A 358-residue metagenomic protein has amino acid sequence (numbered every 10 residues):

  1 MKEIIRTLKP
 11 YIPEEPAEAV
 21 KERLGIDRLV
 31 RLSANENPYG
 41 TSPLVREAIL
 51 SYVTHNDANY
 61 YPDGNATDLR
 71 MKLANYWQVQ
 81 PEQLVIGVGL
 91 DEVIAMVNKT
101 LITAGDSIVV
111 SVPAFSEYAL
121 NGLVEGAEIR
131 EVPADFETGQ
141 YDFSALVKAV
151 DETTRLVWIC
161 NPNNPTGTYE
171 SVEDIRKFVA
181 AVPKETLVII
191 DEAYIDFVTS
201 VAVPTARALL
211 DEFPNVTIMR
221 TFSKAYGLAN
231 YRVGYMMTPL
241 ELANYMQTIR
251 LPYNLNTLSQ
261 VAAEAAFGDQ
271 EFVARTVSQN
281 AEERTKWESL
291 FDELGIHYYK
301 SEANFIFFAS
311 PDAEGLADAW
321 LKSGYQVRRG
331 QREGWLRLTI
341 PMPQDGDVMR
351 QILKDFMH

Functional and structural regions predicted by a protein language model:
M1-G89, M96: N-terminal small-domain helix-loop-helix segment of the aminotransferase-like
R28, Q80-L84, A104-S107, T153 (+3 more regions): Short acidic capping loops at alpha-helix termini that bridge into adjacent secondary structure
R31-S33, E131-P133, L156-P162, V188-E192 (+2 more regions): Short beta-strands and strand-loop turn motifs
T41-S42, N215-D292, I296-Y299: PLP-dependent aminotransferase class I/II
T100-I159: PLP-dependent aminotransferase-like
Q140-E152, P165-V188, E192-A225: Active-site pre-lysine segment of PLP-dependent enzymes
E173, A319-S323, R328-H358: PLP-dependent enzyme catalytic core of the Aspartate aminotransferase-like
A281, L290-S323, I340: Conserved PLP-binding catalytic core of the aspartate aminotransferase-like
